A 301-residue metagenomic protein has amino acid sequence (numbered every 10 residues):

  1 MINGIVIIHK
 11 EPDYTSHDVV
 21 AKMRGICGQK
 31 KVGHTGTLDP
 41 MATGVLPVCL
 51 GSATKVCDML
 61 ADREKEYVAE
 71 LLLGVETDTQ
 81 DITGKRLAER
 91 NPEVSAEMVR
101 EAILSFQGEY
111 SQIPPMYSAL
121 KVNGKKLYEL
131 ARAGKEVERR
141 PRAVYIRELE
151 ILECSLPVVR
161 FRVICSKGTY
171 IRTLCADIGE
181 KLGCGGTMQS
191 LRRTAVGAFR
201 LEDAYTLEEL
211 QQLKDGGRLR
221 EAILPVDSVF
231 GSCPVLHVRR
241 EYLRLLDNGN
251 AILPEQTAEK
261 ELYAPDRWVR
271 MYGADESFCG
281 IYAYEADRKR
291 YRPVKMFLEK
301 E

Functional and structural regions predicted by a protein language model:
M1-E11, H17-H34, L38, A42-V45 (+3 more regions): Accessory RNA 3′-end/elbow-binding domains used by RNA modification enzymes
M1-K167, T173-Y205: Catalytic cores of RNA-modifying enzymes
